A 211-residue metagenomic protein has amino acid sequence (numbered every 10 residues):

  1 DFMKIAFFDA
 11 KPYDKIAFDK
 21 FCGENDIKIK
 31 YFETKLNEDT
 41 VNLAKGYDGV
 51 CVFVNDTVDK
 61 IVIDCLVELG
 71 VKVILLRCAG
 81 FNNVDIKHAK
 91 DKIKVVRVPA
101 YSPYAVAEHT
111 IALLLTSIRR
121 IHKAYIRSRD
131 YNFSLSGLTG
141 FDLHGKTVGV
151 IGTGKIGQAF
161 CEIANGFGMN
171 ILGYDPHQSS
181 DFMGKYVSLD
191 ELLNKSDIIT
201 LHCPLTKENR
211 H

Functional and structural regions predicted by a protein language model:
F2, G46-Y47, H144-T147: Phosphate-coordination loops involved in phosphoryl transfer and adenosine-cofactor binding
K4, K28, C161, M169-N170: Residues at the starts of beta-strands that form the adenosine-phosphate
K4-V96, N194: An N-terminal-biased, well-structured beta-alpha scaffold segment characteristic of Rossmann-like dinucleotide-binding
A10, T153-G154: Glycine-rich Rossmann-fold phosphate-binding loop(s) that bind the pyrophosphate of adenine dinucleotide cofactors
K30-K35, R127-S136, S179-Y186, K207-H211: Short gly/ser/thr-rich secondary-structure transition/capping motifs
D91-T147, E162, Y174: Phosphate-binding beta-alpha-beta segment of Rossmann-like dinucleotide-binding domains, i.e., the NAD(P)
G157-Q158: N-terminal Rossmann-fold NAD(P) dinucleotide-binding loop
L172, P176-H211: Rossmann-like adenosine-cofactor binding region
